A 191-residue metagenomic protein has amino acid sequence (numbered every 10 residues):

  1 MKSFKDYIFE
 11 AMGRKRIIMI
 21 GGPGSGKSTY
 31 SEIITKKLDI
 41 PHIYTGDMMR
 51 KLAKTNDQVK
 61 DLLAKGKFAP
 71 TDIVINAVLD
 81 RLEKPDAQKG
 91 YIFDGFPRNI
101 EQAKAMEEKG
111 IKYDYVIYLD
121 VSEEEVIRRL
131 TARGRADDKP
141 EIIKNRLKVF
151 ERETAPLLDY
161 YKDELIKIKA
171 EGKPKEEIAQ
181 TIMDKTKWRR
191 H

Functional and structural regions predicted by a protein language model:
F4-A11: Proteolytic processing junctions in secreted/extracellular precursors, especially proprotein convertase/trypsin-like
M19: Hydrophobic anchor at the beta1->P-loop junction of P-loop NTPases
G22: P-loop (Walker A) phosphate-binding loop of NTP-binding proteins
K27: Conserved lysine of the Walker
Y30: Hydrophobic positions on the alpha1 helix immediately C-terminal to the Walker A/P-loop
K37, P41-E108: ATP-dependent small-molecule kinase phosphotransfer cores that center on conserved nucleotide phosphate-binding segments
D57, D61-L63, A105-A155: A glycine- and Lys/Arg-enriched "phosphate-lid" helix/loop adjacent to the NTP-binding pocket of small-molecule kinases
I73-D80, D137-E177: Small-molecule kinase domains that catalyze NTP-dependent phosphoryl transfer to phosphate-bearing small molecules
